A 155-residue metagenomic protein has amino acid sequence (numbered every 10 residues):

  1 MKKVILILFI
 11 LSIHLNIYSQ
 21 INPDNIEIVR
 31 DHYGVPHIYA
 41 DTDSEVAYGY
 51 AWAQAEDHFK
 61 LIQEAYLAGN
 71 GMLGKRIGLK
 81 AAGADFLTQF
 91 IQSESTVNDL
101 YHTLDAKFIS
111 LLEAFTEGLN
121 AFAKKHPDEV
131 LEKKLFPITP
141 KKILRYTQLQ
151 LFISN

Functional and structural regions predicted by a protein language model:
M1-I21: Bacterial Sec-dependent N-terminal signal peptides
N22-N155: Substrate-recognition/specificity elements adjacent to catalytic centers across diverse enzyme folds
